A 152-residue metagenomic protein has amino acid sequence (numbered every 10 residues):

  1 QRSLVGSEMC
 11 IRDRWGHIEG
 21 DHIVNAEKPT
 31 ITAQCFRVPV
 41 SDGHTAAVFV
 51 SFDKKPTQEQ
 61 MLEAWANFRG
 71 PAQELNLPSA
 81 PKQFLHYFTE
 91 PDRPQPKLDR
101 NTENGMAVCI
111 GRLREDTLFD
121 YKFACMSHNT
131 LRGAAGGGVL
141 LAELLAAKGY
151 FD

Functional and structural regions predicted by a protein language model:
Q1-G6, C10: Single conserved hydrophobic/aromatic residue that forms the stacking wall/gate of nucleotide- or nucleobase-binding
S7-E8, W15, T57, M106: Alpha-helical structural motif
R12-A26: Oxidoreductase and adenylate-handling cofactor-binding alpha/beta cores
N25, P29-V38, D42-D152: C-terminal active-site/capping subdomain that shapes the small-molecule cofactor and substrate pocket of enzyme
